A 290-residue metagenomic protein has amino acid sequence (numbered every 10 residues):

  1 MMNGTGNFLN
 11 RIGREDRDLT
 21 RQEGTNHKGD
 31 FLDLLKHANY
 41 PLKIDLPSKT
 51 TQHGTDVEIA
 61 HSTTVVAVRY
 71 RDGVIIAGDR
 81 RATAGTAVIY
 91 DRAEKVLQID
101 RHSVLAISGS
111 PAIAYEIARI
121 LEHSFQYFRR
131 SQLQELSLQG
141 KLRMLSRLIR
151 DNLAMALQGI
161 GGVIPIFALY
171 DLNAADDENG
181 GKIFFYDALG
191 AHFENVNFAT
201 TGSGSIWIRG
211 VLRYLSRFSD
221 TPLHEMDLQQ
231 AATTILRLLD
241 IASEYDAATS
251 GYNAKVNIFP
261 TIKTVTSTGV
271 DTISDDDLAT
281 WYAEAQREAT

Functional and structural regions predicted by a protein language model:
M1-T290: Long, low-complexity N-terminal extensions
